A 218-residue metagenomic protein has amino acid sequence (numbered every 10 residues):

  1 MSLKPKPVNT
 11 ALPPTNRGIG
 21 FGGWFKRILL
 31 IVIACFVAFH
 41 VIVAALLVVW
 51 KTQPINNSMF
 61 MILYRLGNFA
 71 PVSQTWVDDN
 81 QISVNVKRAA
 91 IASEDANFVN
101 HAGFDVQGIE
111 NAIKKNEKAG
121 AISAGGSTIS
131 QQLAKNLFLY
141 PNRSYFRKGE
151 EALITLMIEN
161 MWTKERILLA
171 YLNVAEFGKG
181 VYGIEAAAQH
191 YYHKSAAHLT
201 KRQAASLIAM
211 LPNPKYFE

Functional and structural regions predicted by a protein language model:
S2-E218: Juxtamembrane regions of bacterial inner-membrane/periplasmic proteins, predominantly the peptidoglycan biogenesis
